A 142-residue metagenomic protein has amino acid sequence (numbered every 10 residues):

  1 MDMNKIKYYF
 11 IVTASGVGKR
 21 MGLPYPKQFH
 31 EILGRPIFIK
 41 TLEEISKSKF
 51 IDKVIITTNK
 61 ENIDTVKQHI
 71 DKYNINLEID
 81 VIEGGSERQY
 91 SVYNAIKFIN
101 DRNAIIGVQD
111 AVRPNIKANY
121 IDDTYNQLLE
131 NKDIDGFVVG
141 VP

Functional and structural regions predicted by a protein language model:
M1-K7, D101, E130: Short, Lys/Arg-enriched, disordered terminal segments
K5-I63: N-terminal glycine-rich phosphate-binding loop and ensuing alpha1 helix
F29, V81, G136-V138: Conserved beta-strand scaffold positions in the cores of enzyme catalytic domains, especially in NTP/NDP-utilizing
L42-S46, I70, I99: Hydrophobic C-terminal alpha-helix "anchor/cap" residues
I51-I55, I79, D135: Short active-site oxyanion
D64-H69: Acidic helix N-cap motif at the loop->helix transition within catalytic regions of sugar-transfer enzymes
N74-S86: Conserved donor nucleotide-binding strand/loop of the catalytic core
E87-P142: Conserved beta-loop-beta/alpha segment of the NTase-like Rossmann-fold superfamily that binds/positions NTPs
